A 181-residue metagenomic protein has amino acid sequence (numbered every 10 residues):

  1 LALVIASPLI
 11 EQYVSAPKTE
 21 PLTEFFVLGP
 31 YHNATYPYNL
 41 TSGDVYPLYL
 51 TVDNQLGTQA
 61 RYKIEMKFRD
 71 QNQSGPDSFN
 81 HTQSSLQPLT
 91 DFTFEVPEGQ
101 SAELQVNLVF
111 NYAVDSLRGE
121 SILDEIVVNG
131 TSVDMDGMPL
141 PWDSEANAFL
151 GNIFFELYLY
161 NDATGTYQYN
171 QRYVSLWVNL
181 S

Functional and structural regions predicted by a protein language model:
L1-P8, V114: Helix-rich terminal scaffold detector
A6-K63: Membrane-interface segments at or immediately adjacent to transmembrane helices that form the boundary between
P21-L28, H32-T35, F68-T90, T164: Short aromatic-acidic-glycine turn motif
E65-K67, E120-Y167: Internal, hydrophobic beta-strand segments that form the core of beta-sheet-rich folds
H81-E125: Intrinsically disordered, low-complexity Pro/Gly/Ser/Thr-rich segments with frequent PxxP/GP/PP motifs and embedded
A163-S181: Short beta-strand elements
